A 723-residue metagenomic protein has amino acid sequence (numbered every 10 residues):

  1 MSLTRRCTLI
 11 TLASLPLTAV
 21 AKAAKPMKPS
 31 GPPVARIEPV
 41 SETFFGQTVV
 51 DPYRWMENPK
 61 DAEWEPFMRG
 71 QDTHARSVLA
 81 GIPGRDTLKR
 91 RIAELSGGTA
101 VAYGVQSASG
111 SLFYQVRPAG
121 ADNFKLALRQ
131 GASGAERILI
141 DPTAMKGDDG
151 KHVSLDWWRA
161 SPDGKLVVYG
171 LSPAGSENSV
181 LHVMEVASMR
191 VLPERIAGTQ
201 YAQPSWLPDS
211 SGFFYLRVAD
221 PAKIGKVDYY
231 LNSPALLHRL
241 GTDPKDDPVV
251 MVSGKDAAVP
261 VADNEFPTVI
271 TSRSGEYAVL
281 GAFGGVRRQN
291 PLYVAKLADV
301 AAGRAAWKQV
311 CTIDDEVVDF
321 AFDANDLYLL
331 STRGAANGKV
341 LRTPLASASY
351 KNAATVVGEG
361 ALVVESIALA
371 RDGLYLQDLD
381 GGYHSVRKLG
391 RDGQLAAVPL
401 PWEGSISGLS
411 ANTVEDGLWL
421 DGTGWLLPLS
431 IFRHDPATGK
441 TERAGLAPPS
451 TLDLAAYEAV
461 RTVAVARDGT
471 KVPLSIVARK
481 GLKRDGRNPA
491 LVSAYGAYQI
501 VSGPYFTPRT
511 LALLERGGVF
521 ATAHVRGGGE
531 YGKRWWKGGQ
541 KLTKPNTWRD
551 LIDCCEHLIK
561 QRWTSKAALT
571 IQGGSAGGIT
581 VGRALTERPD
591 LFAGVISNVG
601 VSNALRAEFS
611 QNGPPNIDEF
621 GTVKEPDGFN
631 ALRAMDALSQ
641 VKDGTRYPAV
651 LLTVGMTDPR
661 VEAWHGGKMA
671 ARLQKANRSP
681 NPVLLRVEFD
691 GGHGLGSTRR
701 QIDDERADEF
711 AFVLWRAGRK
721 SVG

Functional and structural regions predicted by a protein language model:
M1-L9: Twin-arginine (Tat) signal peptide motif
L9-T11, L15, A21-E403, S407-G417 (+6 more regions): Beta-propeller folds
R117, S493-A497, G655: Glycine-rich His-Gly loop
A132-S133, A174-S176, M189, L207-S210 (+11 more regions): Secondary-structure transition/capping motifs at alpha-helix termini and the adjoining loop/turn into the next element
M145-W158, G175, L446-A567, G574 (+1 more regions): Cap/lid segment of the alpha/beta-hydrolase catalytic domain
T332-R333, L376-D380, T470, L652-G655 (+2 more regions): C-terminal substrate/ligand-recognition segments
S349, V414-D416, P436-E442, L446-D468 (+2 more regions): Extracellular/periplasmic ectodomains of large secreted or surface enzymes and adhesion receptors
T522-G723: Active-site-proximal cap/loop segments of hydrolase catalytic domains
